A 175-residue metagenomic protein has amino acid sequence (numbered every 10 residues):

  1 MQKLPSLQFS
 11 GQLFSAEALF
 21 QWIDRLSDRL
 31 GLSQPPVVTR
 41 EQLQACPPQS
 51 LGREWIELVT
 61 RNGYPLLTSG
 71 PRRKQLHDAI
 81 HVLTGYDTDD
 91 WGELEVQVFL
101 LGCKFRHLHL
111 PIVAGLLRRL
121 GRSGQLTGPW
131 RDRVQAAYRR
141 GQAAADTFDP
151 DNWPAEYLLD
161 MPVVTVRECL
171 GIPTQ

Functional and structural regions predicted by a protein language model:
M1-E41, Q175: The feature captures two recurrent sequence modes
I23-V163: Core of folded catalytic or high-affinity ligand/protein-binding domains in predominantly eukaryotic proteins
Y157, M161-Q175: A cross-kingdom marker for long, charged
